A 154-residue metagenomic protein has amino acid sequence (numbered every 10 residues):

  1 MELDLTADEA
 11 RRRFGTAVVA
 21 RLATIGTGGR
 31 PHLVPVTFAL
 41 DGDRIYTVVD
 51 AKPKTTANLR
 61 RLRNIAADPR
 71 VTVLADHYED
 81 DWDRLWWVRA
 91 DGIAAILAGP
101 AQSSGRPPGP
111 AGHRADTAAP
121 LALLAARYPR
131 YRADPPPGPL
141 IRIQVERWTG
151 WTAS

Functional and structural regions predicted by a protein language model:
M1-A20: Extreme N-terminal tail/first-helix region
E2-L5, T56, H77-S154: Charged, gly/pro-rich active-site loop segments
D8, R63, A122: Active-site phosphate/pyrophosphate- and oxyanion-stabilizing loops and adjacent acidic/basic residues in soluble
V18-K54, V73-D76, W86: Short beta-strand segments
V18-V19, R70, P129, W148: Generic structural signal for secondary-structure transition and capping sites
L22, I65, L140: ATP-grasp fold ATP-binding core
V49, T55-V71: Compact nucleic-acid interaction/catalytic patches
